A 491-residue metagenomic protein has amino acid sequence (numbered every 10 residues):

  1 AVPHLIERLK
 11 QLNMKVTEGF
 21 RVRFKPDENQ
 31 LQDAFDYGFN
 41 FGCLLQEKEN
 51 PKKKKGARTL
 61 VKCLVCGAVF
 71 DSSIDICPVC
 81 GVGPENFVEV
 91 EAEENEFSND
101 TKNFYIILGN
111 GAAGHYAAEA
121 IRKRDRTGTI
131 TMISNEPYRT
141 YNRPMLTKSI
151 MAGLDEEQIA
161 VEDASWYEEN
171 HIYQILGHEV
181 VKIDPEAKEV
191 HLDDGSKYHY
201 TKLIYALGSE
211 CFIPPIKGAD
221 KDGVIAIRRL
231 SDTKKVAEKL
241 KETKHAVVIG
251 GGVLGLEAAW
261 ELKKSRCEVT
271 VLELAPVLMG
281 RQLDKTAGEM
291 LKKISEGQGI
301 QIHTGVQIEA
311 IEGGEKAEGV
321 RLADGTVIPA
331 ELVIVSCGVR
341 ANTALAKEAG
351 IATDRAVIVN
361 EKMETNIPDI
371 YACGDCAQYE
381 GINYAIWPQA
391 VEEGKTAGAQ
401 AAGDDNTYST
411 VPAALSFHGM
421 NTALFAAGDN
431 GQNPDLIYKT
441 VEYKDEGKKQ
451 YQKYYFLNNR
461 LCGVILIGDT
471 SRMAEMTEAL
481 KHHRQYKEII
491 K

Functional and structural regions predicted by a protein language model:
A1-A57: FMN-binding flavodoxin-like domain, especially the glycine-rich phosphate-binding loop
K52-K55, V61, A68, K102-Y105 (+1 more regions): Mid-to-C-terminal Rossmann-like scaffold of FAD/NAD(P)H-dependent oxidoreductases
I74-C77, F97-Y173, F212, A259-Q282: Beta1-alpha1 glycine-rich phosphate/pyrophosphate-binding loop at the start of Rossmann-like nucleotide-binding domains
C80-A92: Short Cys/His-rich micro-motifs in 6-15 aa windows
L108, Y198-E210, I249, V269 (+3 more regions): Short hydrophobic core segments
T127-G128, E168-D194, Y198, K264-E361: A Rossmann-like FAD-binding core segment of flavoenzymes
Y138, P144-A160, H245, L254-E312 (+2 more regions): Rossmann-like dinucleotide-binding cores of NAD(P)H-dependent redox enzymes
D220-K244, G313-R321, T326-Q400, Q485: FAD-site-proximal beta/loop scaffold in flavoenzymes
